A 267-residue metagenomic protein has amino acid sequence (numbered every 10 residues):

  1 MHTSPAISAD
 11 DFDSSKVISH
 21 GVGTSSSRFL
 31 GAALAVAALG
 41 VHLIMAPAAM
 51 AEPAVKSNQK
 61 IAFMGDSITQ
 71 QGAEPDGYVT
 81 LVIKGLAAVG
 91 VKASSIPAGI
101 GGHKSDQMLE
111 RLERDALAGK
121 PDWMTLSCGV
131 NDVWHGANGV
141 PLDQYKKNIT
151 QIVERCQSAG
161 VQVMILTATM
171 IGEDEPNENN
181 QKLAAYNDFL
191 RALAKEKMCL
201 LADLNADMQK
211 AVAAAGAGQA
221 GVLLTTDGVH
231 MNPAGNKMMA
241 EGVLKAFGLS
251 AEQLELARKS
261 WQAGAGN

Functional and structural regions predicted by a protein language model:
M1-S27: N-terminal secretory signal peptides that target proteins for export/translocation
S8, V55-K56, T80-S94, Q107-G266: Alpha-helical cap/lid subdomain in secreted, periplasmic, or secretory-pathway luminal O-acyl-processing enzymes
G31-A46: Bacterial N-terminal signal peptides
A48-P53: Boundary at the C-terminal end of the N-terminal hydrophobic targeting segment
Q59-E74, H103-K104, V133: Catalytic nucleophile-elbow at a beta strand-turn-alpha helix junction centered on a G-D-S/GDSL motif, marking
F63-G65, P97, S127: Active-site neighborhood of phospho(di)ester-bond hydrolases with catalytic His/Asp-centered motifs
P97-D106: N-terminal beta-loop-helix "entrance" segment that forms/cooperates in small-molecule cofactor or anionic ligand
